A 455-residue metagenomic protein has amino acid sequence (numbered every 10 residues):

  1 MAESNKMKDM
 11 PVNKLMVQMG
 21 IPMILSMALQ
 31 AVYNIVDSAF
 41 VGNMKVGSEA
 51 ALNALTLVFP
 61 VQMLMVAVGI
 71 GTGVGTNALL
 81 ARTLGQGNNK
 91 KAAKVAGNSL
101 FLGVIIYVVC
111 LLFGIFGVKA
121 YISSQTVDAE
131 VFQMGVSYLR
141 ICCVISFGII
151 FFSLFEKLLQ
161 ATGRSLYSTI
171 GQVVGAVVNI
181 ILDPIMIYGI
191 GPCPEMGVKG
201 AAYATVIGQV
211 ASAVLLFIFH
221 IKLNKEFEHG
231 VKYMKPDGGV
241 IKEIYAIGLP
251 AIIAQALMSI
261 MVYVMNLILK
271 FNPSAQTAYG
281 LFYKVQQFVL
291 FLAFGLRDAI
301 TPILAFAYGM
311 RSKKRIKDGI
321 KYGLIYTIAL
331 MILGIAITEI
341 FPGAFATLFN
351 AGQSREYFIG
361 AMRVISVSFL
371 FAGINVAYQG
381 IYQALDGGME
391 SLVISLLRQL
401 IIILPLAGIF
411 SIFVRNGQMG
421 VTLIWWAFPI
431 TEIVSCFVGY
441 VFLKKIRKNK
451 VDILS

Functional and structural regions predicted by a protein language model:
M1-G20, L80-F147, C193-G248, L304-S368 (+1 more regions): Short alpha-helical transmembrane segments in multi-pass integral membrane proteins
M7-A39, N43-G47, P60-G75, L79 (+6 more regions): N-terminal transmembrane alpha-helices
Q18-D37, I141, G175, G208-S212 (+3 more regions): Transmembrane helical elements of multi-pass membrane transporters/channels
M23, M27, A39, A78 (+16 more regions): Transmembrane alpha-helix boundary and packing residues in multipass membrane permease domains and related
A28, V32-N53, I122-A129, I185-M196 (+5 more regions): Helix-terminus/linker motif at the lipid-water interface of multi-pass membrane proteins
E49-P60, G135, L139, P273-F288 (+2 more regions): Small-residue hotspots at the loop-to-helix junctions and early N-terminal turns of transmembrane alpha-helices
L52-L112, I149-S168, A278-P342, A372-D386 (+1 more regions): Small-residue-rich hydrophobic transmembrane alpha-helices
G73, C142-Q160, S168-A176, A201-L216 (+4 more regions): Short runs within selected transmembrane alpha-helices of multi-pass transporters and secretion channels
